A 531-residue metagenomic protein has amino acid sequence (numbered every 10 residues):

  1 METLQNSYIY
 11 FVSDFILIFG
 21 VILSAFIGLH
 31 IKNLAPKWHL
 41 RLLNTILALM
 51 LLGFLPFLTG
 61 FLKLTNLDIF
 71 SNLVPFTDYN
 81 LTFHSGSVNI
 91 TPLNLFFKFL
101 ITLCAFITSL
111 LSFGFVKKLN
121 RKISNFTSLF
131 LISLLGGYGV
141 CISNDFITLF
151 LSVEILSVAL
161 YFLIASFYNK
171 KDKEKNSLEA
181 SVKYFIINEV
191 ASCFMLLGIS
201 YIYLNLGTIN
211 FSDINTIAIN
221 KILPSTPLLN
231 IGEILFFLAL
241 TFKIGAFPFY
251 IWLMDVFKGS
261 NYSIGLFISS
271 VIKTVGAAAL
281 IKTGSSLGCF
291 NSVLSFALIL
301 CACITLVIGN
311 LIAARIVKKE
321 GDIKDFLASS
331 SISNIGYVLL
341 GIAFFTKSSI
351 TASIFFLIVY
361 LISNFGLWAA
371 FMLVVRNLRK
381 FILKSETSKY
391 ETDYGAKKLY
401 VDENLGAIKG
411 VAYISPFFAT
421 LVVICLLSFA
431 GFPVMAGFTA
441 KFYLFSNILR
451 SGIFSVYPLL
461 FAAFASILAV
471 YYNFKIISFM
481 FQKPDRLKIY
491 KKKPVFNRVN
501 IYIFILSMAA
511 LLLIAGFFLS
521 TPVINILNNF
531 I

Functional and structural regions predicted by a protein language model:
M1-I531: Alpha-helical transmembrane segments of multi-pass membrane proteins predominantly involved in bioenergetics
